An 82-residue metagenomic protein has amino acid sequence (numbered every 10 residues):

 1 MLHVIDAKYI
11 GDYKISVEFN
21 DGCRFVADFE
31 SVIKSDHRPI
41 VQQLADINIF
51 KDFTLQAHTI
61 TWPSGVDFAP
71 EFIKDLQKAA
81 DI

Functional and structural regions predicted by a protein language model:
M1-I82: Motif-centric detector for short Cys/His coordination patterns
